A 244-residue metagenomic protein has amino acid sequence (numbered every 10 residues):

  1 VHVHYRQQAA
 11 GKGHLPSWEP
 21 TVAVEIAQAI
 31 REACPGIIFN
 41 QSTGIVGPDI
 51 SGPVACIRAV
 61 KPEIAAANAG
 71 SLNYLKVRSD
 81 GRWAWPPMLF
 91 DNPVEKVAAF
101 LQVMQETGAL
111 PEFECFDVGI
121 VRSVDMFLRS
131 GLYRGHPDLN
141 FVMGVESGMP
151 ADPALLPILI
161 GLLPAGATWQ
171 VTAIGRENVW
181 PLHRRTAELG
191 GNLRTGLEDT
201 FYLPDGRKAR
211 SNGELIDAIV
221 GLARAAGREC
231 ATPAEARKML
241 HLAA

Functional and structural regions predicted by a protein language model:
V1-A10, F39-T43, F113-E114, A236: Short beta-strand segments at enzyme active-site cores
V1-A23, V142-M143, F201-D205: Glycine-rich, proline-tolerant flexible connector loops at the mouths of alpha/beta enzymes
K12-Q41, V97-F100, M104, I158-G166 (+2 more regions): Alpha-helix-loop-beta-strand connector modules within alpha/beta enzyme cores
K12-S17, S51-G52, V77-R78, D125-F127 (+2 more regions): Short secondary-structure transition/capping segments
H14-V22, W85-E95, P150-A154, R207-E214: Alpha-helix N-cap and loop-to-helix initiation/capping positions
P16-D91: Active-site beta->alpha loop and helix N-cap motifs at the rims of alpha/beta catalytic domains
I64-E198: Catalytic alpha/beta core domains of metabolic enzymes, predominantly
R122, P157-L162, R184-A244: Structured C-terminal cap/extension of enzyme domains
